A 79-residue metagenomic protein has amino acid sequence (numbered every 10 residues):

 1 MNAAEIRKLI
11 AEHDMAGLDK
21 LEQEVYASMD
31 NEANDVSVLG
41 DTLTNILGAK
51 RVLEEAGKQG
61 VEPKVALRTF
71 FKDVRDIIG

Functional and structural regions predicted by a protein language model:
M1-G79: C-terminal alpha-helical interaction appendages
